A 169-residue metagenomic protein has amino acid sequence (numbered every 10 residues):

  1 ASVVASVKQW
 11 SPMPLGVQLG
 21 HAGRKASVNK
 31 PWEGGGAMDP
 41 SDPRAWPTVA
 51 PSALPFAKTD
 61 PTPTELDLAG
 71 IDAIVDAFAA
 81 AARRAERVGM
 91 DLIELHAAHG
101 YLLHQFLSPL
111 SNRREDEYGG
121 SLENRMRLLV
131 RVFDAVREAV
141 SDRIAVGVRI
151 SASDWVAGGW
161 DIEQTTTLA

Functional and structural regions predicted by a protein language model:
A1, L19-D39, E94-G120, W155: Glycine-rich, proline-tolerant flexible connector loops at the mouths of alpha/beta enzymes
A1-L15, L107-G147: Alpha-helix-loop-beta-strand connector modules within alpha/beta enzyme cores
A5, G20-R84, V88: Non-globular sequence segments
L15-V17, I93-L95, V146-I150: Hydrophobic faces of well-ordered beta-strands that scaffold small-molecule active sites in alpha/beta enzyme cores
G23, A145-G158: Conserved strand-turn element in the central/C-terminal portion of the radical SAM core barrel that lines
G36-P55, R113-V130, L168: Acidic, His- and aromatic-enriched active-site or binding-groove loops in soluble protein domains that engage sugars
V75-A79, R83-R87, Y118-R131, A152-A169: Active-site glycine- and acidic-residue-rich loops that bind and position anionic ligands or nucleotide-like cofactors
